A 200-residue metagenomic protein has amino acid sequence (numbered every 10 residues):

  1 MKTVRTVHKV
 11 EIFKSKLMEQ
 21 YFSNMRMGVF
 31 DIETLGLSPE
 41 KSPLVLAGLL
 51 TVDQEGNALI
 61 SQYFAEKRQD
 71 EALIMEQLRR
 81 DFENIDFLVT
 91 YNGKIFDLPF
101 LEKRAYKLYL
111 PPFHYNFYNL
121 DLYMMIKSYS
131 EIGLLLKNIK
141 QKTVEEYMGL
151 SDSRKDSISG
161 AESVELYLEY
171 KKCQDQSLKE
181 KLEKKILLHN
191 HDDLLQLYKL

Functional and structural regions predicted by a protein language model:
M1-M25: N-terminal accessory regions of nucleic-acid-interacting proteins
N24, P43-G48, N57-L59, I95-L200: Metal-dependent phosphoesterase core characteristic of DEDDh/y 3'-5' exonuclease domains
R26-L35, N190: Two-metal-ion RNase H-like nuclease active-site motif
F30, Y91, L120: Active-site flanking residues adjacent to catalytic metal/cofactor-binding acidic residues
N57-R79: Nucleic-acid-processing active sites and adjacent nucleic-acid-binding tracks, predominantly divalent metal-dependent
D86-D97: Acidic beta-strand-to-loop metal/phosphate-binding motif
